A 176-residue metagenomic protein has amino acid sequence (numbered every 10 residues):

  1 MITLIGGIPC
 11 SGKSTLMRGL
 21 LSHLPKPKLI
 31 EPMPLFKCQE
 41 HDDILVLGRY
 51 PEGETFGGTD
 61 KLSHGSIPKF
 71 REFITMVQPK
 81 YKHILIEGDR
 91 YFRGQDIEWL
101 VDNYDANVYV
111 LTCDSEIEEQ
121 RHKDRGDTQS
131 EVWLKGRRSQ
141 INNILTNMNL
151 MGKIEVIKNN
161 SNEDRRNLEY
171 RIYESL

Functional and structural regions predicted by a protein language model:
I5: Hydrophobic anchor at the beta1->P-loop junction of P-loop NTPases
C10: Walker A (P-loop) phosphate-binding loop of P-loop NTPases
K13: Conserved lysine of the Walker
L16-R18: Post-Walker A alpha-helix
S22-P32: Post-Walker A helix-loop "phosphate-sensing" segment adjacent to the P-loop in P-loop NTPases
F36-R90: Conserved nucleotide-sensing/catalytic segment adjacent to the nucleotide-binding pocket in NTP-handling enzymes
E87-G88, D102-H122: Conserved phosphate-donor/acceptor-positioning beta-strand/loop module used by diverse small-molecule
L145-L176: NTP-dependent small-molecule kinase module
